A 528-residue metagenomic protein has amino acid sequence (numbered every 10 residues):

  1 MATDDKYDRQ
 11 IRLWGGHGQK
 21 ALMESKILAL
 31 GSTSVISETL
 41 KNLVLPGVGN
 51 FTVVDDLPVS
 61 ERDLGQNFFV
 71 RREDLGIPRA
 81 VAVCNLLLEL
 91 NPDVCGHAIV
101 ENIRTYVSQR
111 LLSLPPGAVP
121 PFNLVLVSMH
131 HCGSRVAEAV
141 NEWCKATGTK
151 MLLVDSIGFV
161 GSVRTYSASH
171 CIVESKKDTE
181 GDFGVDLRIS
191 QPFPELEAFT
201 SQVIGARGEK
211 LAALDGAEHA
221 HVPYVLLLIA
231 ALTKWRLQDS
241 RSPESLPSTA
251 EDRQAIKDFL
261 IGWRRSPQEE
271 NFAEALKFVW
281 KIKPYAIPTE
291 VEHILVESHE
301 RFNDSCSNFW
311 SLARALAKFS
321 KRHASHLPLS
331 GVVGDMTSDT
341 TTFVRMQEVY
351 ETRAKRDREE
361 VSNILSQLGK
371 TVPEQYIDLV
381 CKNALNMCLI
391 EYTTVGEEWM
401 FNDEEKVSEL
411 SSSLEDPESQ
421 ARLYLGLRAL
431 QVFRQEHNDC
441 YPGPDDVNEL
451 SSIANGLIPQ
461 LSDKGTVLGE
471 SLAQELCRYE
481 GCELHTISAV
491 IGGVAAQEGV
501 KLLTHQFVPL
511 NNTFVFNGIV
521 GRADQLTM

Functional and structural regions predicted by a protein language model:
M1-M528: Adenine nucleotide-associated cytosolic modules
